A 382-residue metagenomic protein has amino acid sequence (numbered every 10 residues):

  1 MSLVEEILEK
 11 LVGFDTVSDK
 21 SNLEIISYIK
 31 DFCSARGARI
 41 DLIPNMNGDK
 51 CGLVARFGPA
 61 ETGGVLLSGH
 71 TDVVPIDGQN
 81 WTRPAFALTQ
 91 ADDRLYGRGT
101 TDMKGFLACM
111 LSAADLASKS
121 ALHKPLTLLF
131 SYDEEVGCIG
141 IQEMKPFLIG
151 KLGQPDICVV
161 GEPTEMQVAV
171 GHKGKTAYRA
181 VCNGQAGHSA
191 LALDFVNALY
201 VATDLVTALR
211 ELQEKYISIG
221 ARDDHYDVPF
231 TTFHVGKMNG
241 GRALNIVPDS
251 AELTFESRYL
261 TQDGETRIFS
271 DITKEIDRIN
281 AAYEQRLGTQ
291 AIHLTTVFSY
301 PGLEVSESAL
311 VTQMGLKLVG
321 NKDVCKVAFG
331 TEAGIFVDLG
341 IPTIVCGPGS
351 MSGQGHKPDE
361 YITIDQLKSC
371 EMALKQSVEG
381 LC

Functional and structural regions predicted by a protein language model:
M1-R98, K119-L122, T331: Acidic/His- and Gly-rich active-site-bordering loop/insert found across diverse amide/peptide-bond hydrolases
S68-H70, L129-S131, C158-E162, V181-N183 (+2 more regions): Short beta-strand segments
I76-A91, P155, V170-V181: Acidic-glycine-rich active-site phosphate/pyrophosphate-binding loop
D92-T101, G187-S189, D323: A short glycine/serine-rich beta->alpha loop
M103-A177, C382: Acidic/histidine-rich catalytic neighborhood of metal-dependent amide-processing enzymes
R179-C382: Metal-dependent amide/peptide-bond hydrolase catalytic core, centered on the "pita-bread" metallohydrolase fold
